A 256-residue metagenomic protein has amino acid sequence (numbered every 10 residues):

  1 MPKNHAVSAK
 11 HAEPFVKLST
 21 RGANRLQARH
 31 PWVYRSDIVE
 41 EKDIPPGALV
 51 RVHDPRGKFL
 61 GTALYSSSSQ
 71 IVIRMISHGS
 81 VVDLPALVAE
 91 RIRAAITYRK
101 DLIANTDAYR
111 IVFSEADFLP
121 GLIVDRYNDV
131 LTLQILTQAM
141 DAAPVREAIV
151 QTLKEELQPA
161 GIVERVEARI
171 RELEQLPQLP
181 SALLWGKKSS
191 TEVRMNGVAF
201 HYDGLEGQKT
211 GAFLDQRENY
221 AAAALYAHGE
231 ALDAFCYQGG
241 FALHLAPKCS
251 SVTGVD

Functional and structural regions predicted by a protein language model:
M1-N128, K188, V255: Non-catalytic accessory regions of SAM-dependent methyltransferases
H30, A227-H228, C249: Short, well-ordered alpha-helix to beta-strand connector turns
G47, D129, N219, F235: Residue-level signal for inorganic ion chemistry
D83-T106, T132-L179: Cysteine-centered catalytic environments shared across enzyme families
V112-D125, R146-F213, A221: Non-catalytic substrate-recognition/targeting regions of SAM-dependent transferases
A227-Y237: Conserved class I S-adenosyl-L-methionine
Q238-S250: Conserved SAM-binding loop of SAM-dependent methyltransferases across substrates and taxa, primarily the Class I
S250-D256: Short beta-strand element of Class I
